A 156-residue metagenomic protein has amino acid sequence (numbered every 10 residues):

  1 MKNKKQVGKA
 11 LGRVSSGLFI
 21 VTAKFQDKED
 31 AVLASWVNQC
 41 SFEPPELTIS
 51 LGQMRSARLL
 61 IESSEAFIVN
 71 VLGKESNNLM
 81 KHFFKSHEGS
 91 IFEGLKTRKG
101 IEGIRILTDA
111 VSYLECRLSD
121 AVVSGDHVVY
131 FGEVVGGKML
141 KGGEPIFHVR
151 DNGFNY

Functional and structural regions predicted by a protein language model:
M1-Y156: Basic, polyanion-binding surface patches
